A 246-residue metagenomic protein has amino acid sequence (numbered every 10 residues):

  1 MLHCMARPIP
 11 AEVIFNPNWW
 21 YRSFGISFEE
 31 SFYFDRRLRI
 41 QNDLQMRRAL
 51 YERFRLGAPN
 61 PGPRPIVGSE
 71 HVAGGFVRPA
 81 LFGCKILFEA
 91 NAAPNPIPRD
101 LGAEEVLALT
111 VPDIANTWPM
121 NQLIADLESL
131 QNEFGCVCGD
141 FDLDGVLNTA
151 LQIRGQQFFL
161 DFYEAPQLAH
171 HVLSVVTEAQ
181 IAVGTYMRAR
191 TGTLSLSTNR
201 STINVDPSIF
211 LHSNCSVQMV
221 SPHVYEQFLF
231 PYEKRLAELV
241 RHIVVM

Functional and structural regions predicted by a protein language model:
M1-R39, Q45, G62, I66 (+1 more regions): Active-site loop segments of alpha/beta catalytic cores
H3-M5, P59, E89-N91, D100 (+1 more regions): A generic structural signal for short, solvent-exposed coil/turn residues that cap or connect secondary-structure
W19, V67, L81, P98-D100: Intrinsically disordered, low-complexity segments enriched in proline/serine/threonine
S31-F82: An N-terminal, globular interaction/scaffold subdomain
G75-P96, V146-Q157: Aromatic- and acidic-residue-enriched segments that line the glycan-binding/catalytic groove of carbohydrate-active
A90-A125: A gly/proline- and charged-residue-enriched helix-loop-helix capping module
